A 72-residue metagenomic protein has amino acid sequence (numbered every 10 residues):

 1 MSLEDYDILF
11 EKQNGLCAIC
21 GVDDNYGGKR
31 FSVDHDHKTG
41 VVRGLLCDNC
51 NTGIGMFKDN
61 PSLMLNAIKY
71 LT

Functional and structural regions predicted by a protein language model:
M1-S32, H37-V41, L45-T72: Contiguous alpha-helical segments
